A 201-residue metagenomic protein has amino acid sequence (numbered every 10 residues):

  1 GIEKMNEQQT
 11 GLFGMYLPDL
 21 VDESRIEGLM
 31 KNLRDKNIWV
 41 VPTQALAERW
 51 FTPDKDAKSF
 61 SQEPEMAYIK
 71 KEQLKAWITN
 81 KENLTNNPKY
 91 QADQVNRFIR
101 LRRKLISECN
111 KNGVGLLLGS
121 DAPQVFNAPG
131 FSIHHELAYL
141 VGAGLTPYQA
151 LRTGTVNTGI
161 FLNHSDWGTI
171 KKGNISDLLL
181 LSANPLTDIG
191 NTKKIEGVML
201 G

Functional and structural regions predicted by a protein language model:
G1-I2, G190: Short, charged, surface-exposed secondary-structure boundary motifs
I2-Y139, A143: Active-site neighborhoods of metal-dependent hydrolases
G11-G14, P88-K89, A150-T153, T169-K172: N-terminal start-of-chain detector that recognizes signal peptides and the immediate post-cleavage beginning
R100, A128, T146-L151, G159-E196: Acidic, glycine-enriched loop/beta-strand segments at the rims of small-molecule binding/catalytic pockets
L118, G154-T155: Alpha-helical transmembrane segments of multi-pass membrane proteins
M199-L200: A general beta-strand register signal
